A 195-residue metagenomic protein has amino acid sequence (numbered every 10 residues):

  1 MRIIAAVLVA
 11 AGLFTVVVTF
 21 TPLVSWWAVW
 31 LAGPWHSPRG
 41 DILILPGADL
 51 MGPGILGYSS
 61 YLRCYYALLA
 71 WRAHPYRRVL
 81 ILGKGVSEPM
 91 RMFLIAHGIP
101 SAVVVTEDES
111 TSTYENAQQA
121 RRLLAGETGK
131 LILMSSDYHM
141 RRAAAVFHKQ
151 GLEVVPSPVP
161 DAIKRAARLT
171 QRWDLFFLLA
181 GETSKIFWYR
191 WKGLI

Functional and structural regions predicted by a protein language model:
M1-W35: N-terminal type II signal-anchor transmembrane helix that functions as the membrane-insertion/stop-transfer segment
R2, R63, R141-R142, K185 (+1 more regions): Basic side chains
L8-A11, D174, G181: Hydrophobic alpha-helical transmembrane segments of polytopic
T15-V18, I44, W188-W191: Residue-level signal for alpha-helical transmembrane segments in multi-pass membrane proteins
L23-L179: A structural signal for short, hydrophobic/glycine-enriched beta-strand patches
F177-S184, W188-W191, I195: Membrane-interacting alpha-helical segments
